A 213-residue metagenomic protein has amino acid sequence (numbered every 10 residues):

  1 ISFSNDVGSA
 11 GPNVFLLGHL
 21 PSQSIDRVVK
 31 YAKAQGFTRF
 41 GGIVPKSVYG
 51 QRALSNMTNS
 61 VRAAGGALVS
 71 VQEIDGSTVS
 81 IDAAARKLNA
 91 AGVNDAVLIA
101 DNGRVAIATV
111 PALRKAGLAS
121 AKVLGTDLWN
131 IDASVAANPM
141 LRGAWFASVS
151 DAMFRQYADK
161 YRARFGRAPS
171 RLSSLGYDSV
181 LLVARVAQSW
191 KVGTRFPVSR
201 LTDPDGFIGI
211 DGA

Functional and structural regions predicted by a protein language model:
I1-V71, K122, T126-A137: Extracytoplasmic ligand/sensor domains, especially the bilobed periplasmic-binding protein
G11, G103-Y177, Q188-K191: Extracellular/periplasmic periplasmic-binding protein-like sensory domains
P12-H19, K30, R39-S47, V71-D75 (+4 more regions): Second-shell loop/turn segments in exported
S24-R27, D75-K87: Structural motif
R27-V28, V110-P111, G212: N-terminal post-signal-peptidase region of extra-cytosolic proteins
K30-T38, T58-G66, N89-V93, R114-L118 (+4 more regions): Sec-exported extracytoplasmic/periplasmic mature domains
R52, N56, A108, L182: Phosphate- and divalent-cation-binding pockets in alpha/beta enzyme and binding domains that engage nucleotide-derived
A163-A213: Segments of small-molecule ligand-sensing domains
